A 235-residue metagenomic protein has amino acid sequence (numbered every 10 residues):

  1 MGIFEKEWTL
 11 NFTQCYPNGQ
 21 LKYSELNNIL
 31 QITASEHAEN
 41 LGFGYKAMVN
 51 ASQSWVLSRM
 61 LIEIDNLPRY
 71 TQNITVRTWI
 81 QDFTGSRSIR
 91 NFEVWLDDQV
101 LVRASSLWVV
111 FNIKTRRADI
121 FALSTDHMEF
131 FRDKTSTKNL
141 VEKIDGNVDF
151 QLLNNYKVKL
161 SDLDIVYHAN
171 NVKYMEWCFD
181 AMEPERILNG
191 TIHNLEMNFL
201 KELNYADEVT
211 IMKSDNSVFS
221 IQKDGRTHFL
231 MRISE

Functional and structural regions predicted by a protein language model:
M1-L57, S105-L107, N112-T191: Hot-dog-fold acyl-thioester-processing enzymes
G2-K6, L61-D65, R69-I144, E202-Y205 (+1 more regions): HotDog/MaoC-like acyl-thioester-processing domains
Y45-K46, Q53, T71-Q72, R90-N91 (+2 more regions): Short, positively charged
S52-L67, T191-L200: Small beta-barrel nucleic-acid-binding modules, principally OB-folds
H168-K173, W177-E235: Structured core of small recognition/catalytic domains
